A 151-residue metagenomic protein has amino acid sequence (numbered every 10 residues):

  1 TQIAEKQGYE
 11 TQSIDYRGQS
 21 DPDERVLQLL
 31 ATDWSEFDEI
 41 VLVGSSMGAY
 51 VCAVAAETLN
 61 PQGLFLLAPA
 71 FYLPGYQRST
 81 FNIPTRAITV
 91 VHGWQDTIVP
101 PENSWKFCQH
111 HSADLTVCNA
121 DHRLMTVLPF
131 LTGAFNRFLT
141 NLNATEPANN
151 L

Functional and structural regions predicted by a protein language model:
T1-Q19: Short, surface-exposed "cap/lid" segments of acyl-processing enzymes
G18-E36: Alpha/beta-hydrolase active-site loop
G18-Q19, C118-M125: Histidine-bearing beta->alpha loop at or near hydrolase active sites
L42-A53: Gly/Ala-rich beta-loop-alpha elbow adjacent to hydrolase catalytic centers
N60-Y72: A conserved short beta-strand
P84-H92, D96: Short beta-strand/loop motif that positions the catalytic acidic residue of the alpha/beta-hydrolase fold
T97-N103: Conserved alpha/beta-hydrolase "acid-adjacent" motif
M125-N141: Post-His helix in hydrolase/transferase enzymes
